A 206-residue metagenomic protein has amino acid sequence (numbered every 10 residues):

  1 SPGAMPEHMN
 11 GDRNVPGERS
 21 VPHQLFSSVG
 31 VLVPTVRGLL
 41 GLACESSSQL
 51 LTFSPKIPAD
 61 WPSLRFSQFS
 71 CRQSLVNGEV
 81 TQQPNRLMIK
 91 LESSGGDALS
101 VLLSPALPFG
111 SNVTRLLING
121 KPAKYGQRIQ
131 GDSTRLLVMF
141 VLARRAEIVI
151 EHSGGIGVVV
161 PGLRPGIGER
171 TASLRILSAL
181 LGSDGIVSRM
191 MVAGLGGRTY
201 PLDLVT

Functional and structural regions predicted by a protein language model:
S1-V205: Non-catalytic C-terminal accessory modules of carbohydrate-active enzymes
